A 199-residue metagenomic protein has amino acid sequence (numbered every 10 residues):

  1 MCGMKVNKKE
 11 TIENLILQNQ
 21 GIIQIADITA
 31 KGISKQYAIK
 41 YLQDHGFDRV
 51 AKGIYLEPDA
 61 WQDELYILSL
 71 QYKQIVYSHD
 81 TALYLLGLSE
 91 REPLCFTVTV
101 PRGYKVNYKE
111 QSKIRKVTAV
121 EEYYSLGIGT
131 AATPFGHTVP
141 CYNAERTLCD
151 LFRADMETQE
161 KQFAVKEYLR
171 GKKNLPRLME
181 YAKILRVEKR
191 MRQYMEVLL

Functional and structural regions predicted by a protein language model:
M1-G3: Short, Lys/Arg-enriched N-terminal segments with co-localized hydrophobic residues within the first ~10-30 amino acids
K5, L17, A30-K31, Q71: Charged, low-complexity surface patches
K5-I22: Short amphipathic alpha-helical interface segments
T11, I23-D27, I54-L199: Nucleic-acid-binding surface
A30-Q43: Short amphipathic alpha-helical interaction segments
H45-K52: A short, conserved structural fragment
